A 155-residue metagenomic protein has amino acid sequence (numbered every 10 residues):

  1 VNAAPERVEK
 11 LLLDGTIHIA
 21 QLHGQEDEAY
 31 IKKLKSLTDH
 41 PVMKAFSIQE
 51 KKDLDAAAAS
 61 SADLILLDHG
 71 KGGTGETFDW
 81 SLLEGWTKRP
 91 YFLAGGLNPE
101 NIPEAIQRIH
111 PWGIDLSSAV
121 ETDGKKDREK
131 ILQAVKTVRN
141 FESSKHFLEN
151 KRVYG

Functional and structural regions predicted by a protein language model:
N2-N101: Conserved anion-binding
H23-D27, G70-T77, R108-L132: Glycine-rich phosphate-binding active-site loops on the catalytic face of alpha/beta enzymes
K32-L34, I106, S117-G155: C-terminal helical cap(s) of enzyme catalytic domains, especially alpha/beta-barrels
A56-L64, Q107-P111, Q133-R139: Ligand-binding grooves and catalytic loops that recognize ribose/phosphate and carbohydrate rings, and esterified lipid
